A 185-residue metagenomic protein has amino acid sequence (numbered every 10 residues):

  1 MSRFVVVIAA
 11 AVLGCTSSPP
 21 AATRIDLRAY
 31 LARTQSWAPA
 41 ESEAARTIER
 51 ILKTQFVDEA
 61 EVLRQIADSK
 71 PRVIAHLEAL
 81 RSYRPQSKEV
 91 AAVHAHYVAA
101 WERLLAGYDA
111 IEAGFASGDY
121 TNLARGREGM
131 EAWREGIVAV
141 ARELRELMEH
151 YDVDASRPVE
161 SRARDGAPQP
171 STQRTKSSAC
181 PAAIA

Functional and structural regions predicted by a protein language model:
M1-L13: Sec-dependent bacterial lipoprotein signal peptides
S2-F4, L27, D119: Generic alpha-helix initiation/capping and coil-helix boundary signal
V5-V7, A21, R174, P181: Intrinsically disordered, low-complexity serine/threonine-rich segments
T16-S18: Bacterial signal peptide processing site
T23-E102, G107-Y108, F115, N122-A163 (+1 more regions): Alpha-helical segments in soluble extracytoplasmic regions
A163-R164, Q169, R174-A185: Short, solvent-exposed mixed-charge patches
